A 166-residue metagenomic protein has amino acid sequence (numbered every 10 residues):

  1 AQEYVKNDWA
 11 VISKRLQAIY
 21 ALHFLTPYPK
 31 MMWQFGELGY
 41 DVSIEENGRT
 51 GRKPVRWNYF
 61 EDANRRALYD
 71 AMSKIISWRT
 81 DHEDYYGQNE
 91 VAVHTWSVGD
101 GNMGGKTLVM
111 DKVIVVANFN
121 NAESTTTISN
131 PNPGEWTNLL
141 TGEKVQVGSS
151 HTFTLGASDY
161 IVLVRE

Functional and structural regions predicted by a protein language model:
A1-W9: Active-site clefts of carbohydrate-active enzymes
W9-S13, Q17, L22-M32, G36-E166: Carbohydrate-interacting/catalytic domains
